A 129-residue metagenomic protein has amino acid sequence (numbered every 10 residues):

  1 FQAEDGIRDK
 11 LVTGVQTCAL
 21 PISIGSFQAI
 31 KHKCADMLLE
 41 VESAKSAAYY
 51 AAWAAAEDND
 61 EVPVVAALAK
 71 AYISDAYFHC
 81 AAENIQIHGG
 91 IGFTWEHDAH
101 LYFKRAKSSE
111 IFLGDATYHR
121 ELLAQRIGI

Functional and structural regions predicted by a protein language model:
F1-C18: Single conserved hydrophobic/aromatic residue that forms the stacking wall/gate of nucleotide- or nucleobase-binding
G14-I129: Alpha-helical interface subdomain recognition
